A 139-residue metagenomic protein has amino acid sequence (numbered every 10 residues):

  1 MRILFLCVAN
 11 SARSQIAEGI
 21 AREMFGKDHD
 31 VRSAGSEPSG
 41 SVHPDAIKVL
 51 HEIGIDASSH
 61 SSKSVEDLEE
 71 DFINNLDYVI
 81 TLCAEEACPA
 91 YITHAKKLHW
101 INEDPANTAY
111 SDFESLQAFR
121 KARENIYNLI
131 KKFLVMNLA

Functional and structural regions predicted by a protein language model:
M1-A139: Short polar/charged helix/loop
